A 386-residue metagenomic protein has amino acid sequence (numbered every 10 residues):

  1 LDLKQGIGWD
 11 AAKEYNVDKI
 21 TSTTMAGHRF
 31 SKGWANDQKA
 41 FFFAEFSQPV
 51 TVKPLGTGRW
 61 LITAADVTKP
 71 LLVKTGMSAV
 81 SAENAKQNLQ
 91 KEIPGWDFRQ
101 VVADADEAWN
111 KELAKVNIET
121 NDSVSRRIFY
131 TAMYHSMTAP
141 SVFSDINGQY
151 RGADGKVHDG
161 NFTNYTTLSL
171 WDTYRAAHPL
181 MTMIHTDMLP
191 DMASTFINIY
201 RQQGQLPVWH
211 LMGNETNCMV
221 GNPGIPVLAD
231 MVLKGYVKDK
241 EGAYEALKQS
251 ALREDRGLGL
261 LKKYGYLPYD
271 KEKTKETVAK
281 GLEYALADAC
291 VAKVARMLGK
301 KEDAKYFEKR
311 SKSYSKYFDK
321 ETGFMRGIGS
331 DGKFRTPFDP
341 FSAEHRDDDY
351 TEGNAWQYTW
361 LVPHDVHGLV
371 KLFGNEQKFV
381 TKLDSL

Functional and structural regions predicted by a protein language model:
L1, G6-G8, E119-D122, T163-T167 (+5 more regions): A conserved hydrophobic secondary-structure block that centers on an alpha-helix together with its immediately flanking
L1, T131-S144, T166-L189, A229-Y236 (+2 more regions): Alpha-helical support elements that line or immediately flank enzyme active sites and cofactor-binding pockets
L1-Y165: Beta-sandwich/jelly-roll carbohydrate-recognition scaffolds of carbohydrate-active enzymes
V116-E119, I146-T166, W209-E215, G257-K280 (+4 more regions): Active-site-adjacent structural elements in folded domains
S123, T163-L168, L180-D187, M212-V220 (+8 more regions): Alpha-helix capping and helix-loop boundary segments enriched in small/acidic/polar residues
Y150-D154, H158, M188-K262, T322-G329: Helix-terminus loop motifs that line ligand-binding clefts
P207, A292, M297-L386: Catalytic cores of carbohydrate-active enzymes
